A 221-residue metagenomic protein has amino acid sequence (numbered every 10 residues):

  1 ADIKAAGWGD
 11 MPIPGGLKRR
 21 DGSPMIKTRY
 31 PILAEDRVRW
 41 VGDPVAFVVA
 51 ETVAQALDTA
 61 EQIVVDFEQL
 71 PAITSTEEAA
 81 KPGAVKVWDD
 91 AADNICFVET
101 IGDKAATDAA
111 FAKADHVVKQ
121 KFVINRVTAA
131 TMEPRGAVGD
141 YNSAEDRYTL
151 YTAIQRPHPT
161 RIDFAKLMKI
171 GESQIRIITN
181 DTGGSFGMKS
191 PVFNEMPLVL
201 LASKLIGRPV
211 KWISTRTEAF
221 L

Functional and structural regions predicted by a protein language model:
A1-L221: Structural alpha/beta core scaffold segments of enzyme domains
